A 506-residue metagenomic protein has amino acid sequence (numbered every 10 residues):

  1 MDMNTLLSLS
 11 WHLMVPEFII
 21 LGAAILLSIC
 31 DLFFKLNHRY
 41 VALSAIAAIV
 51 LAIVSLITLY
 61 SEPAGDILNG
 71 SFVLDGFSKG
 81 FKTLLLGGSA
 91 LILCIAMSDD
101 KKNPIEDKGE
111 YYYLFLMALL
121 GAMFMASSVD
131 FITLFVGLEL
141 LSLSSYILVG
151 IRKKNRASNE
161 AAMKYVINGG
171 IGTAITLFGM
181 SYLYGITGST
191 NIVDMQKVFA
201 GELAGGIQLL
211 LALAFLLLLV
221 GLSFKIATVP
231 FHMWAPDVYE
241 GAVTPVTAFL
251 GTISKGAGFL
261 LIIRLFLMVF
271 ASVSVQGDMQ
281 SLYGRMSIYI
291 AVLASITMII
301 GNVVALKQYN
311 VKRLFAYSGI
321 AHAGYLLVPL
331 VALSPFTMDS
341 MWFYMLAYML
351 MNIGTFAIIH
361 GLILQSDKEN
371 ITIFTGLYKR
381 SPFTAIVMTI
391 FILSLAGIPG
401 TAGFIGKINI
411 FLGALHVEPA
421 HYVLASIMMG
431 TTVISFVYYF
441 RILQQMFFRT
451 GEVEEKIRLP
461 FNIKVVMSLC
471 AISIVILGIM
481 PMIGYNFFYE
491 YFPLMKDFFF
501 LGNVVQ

Functional and structural regions predicted by a protein language model:
M1-Q506: Alpha-helical transmembrane segments of multi-pass membrane proteins predominantly involved in bioenergetics
